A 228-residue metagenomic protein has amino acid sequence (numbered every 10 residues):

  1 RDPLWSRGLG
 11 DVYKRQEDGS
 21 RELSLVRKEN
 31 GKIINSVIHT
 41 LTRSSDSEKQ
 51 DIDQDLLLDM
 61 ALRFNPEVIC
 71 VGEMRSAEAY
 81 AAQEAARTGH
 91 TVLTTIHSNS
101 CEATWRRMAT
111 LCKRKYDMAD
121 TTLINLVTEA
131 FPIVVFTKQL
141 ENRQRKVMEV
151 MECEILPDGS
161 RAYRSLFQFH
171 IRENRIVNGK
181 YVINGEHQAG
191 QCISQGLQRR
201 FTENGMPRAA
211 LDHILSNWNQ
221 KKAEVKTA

Functional and structural regions predicted by a protein language model:
R1-Y13: Single conserved hydrophobic/aromatic residue that forms the stacking wall/gate of nucleotide- or nucleobase-binding
K14-E129, K138-Q139: Switch/coupling sub-region of P-loop NTPases
L23-V26, E102-W105, E141-E149, D158-R161 (+1 more regions): Switch/connector loops and helix/strand junctions flanking conserved nucleotide-binding motifs in nucleotide-processing
D117-A119, Q139-E141, G179-H187: A general structural signal for short secondary-structure boundary/capping elements
I124-D158: Phosphate-binding/switch region of NTP-binding enzymes
E149-A228: NTP-binding/hydrolysis catalytic cores, primarily Walker-type P-loop NTPases
